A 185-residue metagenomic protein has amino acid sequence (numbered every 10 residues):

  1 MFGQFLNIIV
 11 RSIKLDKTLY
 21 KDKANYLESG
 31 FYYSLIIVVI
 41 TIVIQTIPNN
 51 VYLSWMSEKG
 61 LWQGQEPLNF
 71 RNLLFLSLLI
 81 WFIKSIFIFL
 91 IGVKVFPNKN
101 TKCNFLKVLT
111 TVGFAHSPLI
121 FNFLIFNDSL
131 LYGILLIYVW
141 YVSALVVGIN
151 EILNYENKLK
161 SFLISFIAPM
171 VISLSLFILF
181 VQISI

Functional and structural regions predicted by a protein language model:
M1-C103: Selected alpha-helical membrane-embedding segments in polytopic membrane proteins
Y32, S57-L61, S129-L135, K160 (+1 more regions): Short alpha-helical linear motifs
I47-K59, I120-S129, Q182-I183: Transmembrane helix-loop junctions in multi-pass membrane proteins
F89-L176: Hydrophobic alpha-helical transmembrane segments and adjacent short intramembrane/lumenal linkers of inner/organellar
S173-I185: Juxtamembrane boundary at the C-terminal end of a transmembrane helix
